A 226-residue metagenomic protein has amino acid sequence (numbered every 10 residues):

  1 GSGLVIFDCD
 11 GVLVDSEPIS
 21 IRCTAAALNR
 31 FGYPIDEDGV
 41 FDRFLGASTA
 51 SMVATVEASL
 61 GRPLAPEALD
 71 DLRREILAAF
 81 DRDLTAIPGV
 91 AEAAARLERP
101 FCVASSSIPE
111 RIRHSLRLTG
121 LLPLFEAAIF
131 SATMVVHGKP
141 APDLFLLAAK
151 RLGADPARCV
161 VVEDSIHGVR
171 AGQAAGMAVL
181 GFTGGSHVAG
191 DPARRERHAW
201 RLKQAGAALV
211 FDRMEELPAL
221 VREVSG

Functional and structural regions predicted by a protein language model:
G1-C9, L13-A95, R99, I108-R113: N-terminal helical cap/lid subdomain that shapes the substrate entry/recognition surface in HAD-like hydrolases
G1-G3, A91, A95, R99 (+1 more regions): Asp-based, Mg2+/Mn2+-dependent phosphohydrolase catalytic module
D15-S16, F44, V103-A104, E163 (+1 more regions): Small/polar loops that bind or transfer phosphate-bearing groups
A86, A104, H137: Residue-level marker of regulatory loop/turn positions in helix-turn-helix DNA-binding domains and in histidine
